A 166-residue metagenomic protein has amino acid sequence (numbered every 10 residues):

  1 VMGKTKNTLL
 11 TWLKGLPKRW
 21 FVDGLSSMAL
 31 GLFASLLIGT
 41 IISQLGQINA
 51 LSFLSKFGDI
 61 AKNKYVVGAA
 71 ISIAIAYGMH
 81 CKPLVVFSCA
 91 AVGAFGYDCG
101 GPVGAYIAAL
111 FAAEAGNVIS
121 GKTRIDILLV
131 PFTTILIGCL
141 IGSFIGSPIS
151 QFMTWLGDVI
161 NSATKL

Functional and structural regions predicted by a protein language model:
M2-L166: Signature of multi-pass transmembrane helix bundles
